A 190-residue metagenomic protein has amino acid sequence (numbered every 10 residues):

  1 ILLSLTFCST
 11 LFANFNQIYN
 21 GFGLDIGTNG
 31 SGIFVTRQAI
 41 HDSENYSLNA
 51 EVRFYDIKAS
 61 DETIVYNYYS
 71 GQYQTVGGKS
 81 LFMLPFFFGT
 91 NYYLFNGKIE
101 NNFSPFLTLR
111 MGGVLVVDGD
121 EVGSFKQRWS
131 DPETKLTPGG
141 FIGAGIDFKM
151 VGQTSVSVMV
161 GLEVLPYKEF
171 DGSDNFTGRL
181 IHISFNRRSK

Functional and structural regions predicted by a protein language model:
F7-A13: Sec/Tat signal peptide C-region and signal peptidase I cleavage site
A13-Y19, I40-Y46, F95-S104, M150-V156 (+1 more regions): Short loop/turn motifs that connect adjacent beta-strands in outer-membrane beta-barrel proteins
Y19-G23, G71-G78, K126-P132, Y167-S173: Extracellular loop and loop/strand-boundary signature of outer-membrane beta-barrel proteins
N20-I26, V35, L48-V52, F88 (+4 more regions): Membrane-embedded beta-strand positions of outer-membrane beta-barrel proteins
L24-G30, V52-K58, L94, M111-V117 (+3 more regions): Transmembrane beta-strands of outer-membrane beta-barrel pores
D25-N29, G78-M83, I99, P132-G139 (+1 more regions): Short sequence motifs at beta-strands and strand-loop junctions characteristic of Gram-negative outer-membrane
I40-F125: Gram-negative (and chloroplast) outer-membrane scaffold detector with strong preference for beta-barrel transmembrane
F87-T90, N175-K190: Outer-membrane beta-barrel "beta-signal"
